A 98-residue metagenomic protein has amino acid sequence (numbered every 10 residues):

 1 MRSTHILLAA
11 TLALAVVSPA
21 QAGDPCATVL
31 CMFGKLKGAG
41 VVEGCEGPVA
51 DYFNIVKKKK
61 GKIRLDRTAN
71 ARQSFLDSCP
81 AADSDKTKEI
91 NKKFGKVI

Functional and structural regions predicted by a protein language model:
M1, L7, C26-M32, L76: Generic hydrophobic secondary-structure signal
M1-A22: Classic N-terminal secretory signal peptides
A9, L14-A15, G34, F53 (+1 more regions): Residues in flexible loops and secondary-structure boundaries
V16, K35-E43, L76, P80-S84: Short, low-complexity, intrinsically disordered N-terminal segments
V16, V29-G34, K60-A69: Short, intrinsically disordered, charge-biased short linear motifs at domain edges
Q21-K57: Short N-proximal segments of mature Sec-exported proteins
V49-I98: Compact alpha-helical subdomains of small soluble proteins
